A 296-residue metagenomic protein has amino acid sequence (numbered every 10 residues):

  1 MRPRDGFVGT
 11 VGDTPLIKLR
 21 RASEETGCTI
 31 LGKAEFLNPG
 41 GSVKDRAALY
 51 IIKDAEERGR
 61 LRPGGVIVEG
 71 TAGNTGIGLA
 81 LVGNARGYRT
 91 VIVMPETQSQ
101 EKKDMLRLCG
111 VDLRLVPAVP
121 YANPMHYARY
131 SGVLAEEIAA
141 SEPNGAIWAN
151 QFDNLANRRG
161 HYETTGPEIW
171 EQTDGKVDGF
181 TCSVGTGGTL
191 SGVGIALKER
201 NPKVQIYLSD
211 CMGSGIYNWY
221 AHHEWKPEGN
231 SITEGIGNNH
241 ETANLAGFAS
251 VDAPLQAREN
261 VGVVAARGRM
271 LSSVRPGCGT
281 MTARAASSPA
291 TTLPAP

Functional and structural regions predicted by a protein language model:
M1-P296: PLP-dependent amino-acid enzyme catalytic core
